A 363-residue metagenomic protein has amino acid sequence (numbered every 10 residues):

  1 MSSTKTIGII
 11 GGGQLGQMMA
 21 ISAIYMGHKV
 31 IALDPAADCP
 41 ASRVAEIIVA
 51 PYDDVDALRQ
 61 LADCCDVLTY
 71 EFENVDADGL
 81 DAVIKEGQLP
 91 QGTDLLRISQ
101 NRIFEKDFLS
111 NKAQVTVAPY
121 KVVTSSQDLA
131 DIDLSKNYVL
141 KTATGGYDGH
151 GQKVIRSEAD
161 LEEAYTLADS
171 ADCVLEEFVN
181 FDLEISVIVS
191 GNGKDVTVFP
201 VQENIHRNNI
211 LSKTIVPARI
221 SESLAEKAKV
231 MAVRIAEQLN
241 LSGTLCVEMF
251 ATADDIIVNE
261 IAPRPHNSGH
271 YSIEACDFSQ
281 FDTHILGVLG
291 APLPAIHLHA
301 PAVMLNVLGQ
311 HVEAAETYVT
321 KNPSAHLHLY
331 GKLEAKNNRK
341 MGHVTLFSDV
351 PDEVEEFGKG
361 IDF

Functional and structural regions predicted by a protein language model:
M1-Q100, F104-D107: ATP-binding N-terminal substructure of ATP-dependent carboxylate-amine bond-forming enzymes
S3, L286-F363: Peripheral (often C-terminal) accessory segments that flank ATP-dependent C-N-forming ligase machineries
I98-S186, S190-I235: Active-site nucleotide/adenylate-binding loops and adjacent lid/helix of ATP-dependent enzymes
V189, D255-P265: A short beta-strand motif that forms the metal-chelation/ATP-contact edge of phosphoryl-transfer active sites
G191-D195, A251-D254, S348-V350: Short acidic-glycine loop/turn motifs at beta-strand connectors
T197, L245, I256-E260: Protein kinase-like catalytic core scaffold
E226-C246, T252, P263-Q310: Active-site "cap" helix and flanking loop/linker of ATP-utilizing ligase/carboxylase catalytic domains
